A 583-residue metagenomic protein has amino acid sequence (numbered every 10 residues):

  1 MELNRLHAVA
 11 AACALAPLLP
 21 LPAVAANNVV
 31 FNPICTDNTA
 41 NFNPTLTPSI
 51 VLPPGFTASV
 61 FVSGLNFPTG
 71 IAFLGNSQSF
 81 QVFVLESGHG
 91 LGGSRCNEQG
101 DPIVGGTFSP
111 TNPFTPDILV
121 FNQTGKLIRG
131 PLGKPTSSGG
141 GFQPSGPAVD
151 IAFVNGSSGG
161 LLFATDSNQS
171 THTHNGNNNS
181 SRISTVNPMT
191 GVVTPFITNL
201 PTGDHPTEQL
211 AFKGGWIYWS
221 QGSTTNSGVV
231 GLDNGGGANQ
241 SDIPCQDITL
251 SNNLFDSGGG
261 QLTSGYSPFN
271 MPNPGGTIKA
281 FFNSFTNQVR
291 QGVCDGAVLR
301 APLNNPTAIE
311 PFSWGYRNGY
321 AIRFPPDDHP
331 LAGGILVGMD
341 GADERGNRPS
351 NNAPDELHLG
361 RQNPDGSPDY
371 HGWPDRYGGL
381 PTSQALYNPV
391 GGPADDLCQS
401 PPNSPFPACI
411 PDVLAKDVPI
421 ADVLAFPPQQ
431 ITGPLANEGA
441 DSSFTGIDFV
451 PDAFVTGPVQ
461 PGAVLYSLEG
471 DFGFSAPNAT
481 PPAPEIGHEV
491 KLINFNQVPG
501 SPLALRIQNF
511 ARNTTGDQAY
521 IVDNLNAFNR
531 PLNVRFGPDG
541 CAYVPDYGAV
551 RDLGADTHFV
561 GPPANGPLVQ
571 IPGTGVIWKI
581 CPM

Functional and structural regions predicted by a protein language model:
A10-P20: Bacterial N-terminal signal peptides
A26-V51, L91-R95, G100, F108 (+5 more regions): Beta-propeller domain segments
F61-N66, P131-P144, I197-T202, E310-G315 (+3 more regions): Surface loop/turn motifs at the tips and blade-to-blade linkers of beta-strand repeat domains
P68, G146-A148, H205-T207, Y316-G319 (+2 more regions): Conserved positions at the start
T69, R95-G156, L162: Blade-loop segments of beta-propeller domains
I71, I151, L210, G319-I322 (+2 more regions): Hydrophobic core register within WD40 beta-propeller blades
Q78-F80, S158-G160, G214-G215, A332-G333 (+2 more regions): Short coil/turn segments that connect the beta-strands within blades of beta-propeller domains
P135-V154, T165-K213, S223-T225, N239-S251: Asp-box/WD-like beta-propeller blade repeats and closely related beta-sheet repeat scaffolds
